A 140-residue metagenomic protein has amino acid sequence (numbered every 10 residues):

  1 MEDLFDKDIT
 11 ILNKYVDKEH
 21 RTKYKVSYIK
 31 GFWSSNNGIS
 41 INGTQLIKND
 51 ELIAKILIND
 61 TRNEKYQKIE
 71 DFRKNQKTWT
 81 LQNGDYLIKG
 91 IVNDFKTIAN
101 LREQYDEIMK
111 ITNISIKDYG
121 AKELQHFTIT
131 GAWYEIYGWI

Functional and structural regions predicted by a protein language model:
M1-T22, V26-I29: N-terminal intrinsically disordered, low-complexity, charge/repeat-rich segments that act as generic
K23-I140: Short, conserved turn/kink motifs that form compact alpha/beta structural patches or helix kinks used as
